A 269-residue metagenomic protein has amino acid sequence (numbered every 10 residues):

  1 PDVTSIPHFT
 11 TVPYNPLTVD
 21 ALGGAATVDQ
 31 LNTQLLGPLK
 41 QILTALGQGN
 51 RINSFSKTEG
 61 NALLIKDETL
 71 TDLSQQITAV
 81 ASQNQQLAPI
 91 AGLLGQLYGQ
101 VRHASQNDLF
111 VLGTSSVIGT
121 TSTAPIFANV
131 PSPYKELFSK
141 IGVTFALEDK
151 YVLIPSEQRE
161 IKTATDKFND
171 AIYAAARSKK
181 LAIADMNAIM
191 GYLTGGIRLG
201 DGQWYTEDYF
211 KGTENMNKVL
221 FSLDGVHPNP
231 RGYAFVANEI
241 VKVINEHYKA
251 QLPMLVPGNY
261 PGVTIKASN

Functional and structural regions predicted by a protein language model:
T4-R159, Y173-V226: Mobile gating loops/cap/lid regions near enzyme active sites that modulate substrate access
S156, E160-T163, K167, A171 (+2 more regions): Extracytoplasmic/secreted proteins, especially bacterial periplasmic and envelope-associated proteins
A164, M186-G196, Y233-V236, I240 (+1 more regions): Short alpha-helical interface patches
T165, I172, A176-K180, I240 (+1 more regions): Sec/Tat-exported extracytoplasmic proteins
M190-T194, N259-T264: Acidic helix-start/capping segments at beta-turn-to-alpha-helix junctions
K211-V263: Histidine-centered active-site loop/cap adjacent to the catalytic His in serine esterases/O-acetyl transfer systems
